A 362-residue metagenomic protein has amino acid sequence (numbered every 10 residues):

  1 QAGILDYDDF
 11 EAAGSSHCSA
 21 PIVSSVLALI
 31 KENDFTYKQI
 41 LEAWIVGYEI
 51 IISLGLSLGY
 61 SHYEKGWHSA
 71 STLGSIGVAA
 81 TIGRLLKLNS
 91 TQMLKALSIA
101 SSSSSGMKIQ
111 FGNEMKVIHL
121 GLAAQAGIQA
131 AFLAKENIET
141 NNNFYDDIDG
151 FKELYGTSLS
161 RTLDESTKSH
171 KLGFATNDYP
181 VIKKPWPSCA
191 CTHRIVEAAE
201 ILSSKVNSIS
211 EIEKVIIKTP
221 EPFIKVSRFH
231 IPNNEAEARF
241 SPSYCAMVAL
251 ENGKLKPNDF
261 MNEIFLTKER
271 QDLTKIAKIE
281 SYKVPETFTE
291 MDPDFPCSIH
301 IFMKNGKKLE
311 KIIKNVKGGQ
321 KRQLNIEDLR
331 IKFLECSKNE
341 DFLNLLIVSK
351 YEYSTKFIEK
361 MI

Functional and structural regions predicted by a protein language model:
Q1-P21, I40-E49, Y60: Active-site metal-coordination/substrate-binding segment of hydrolases, especially metallo-dependent peptidases
A2-G3, P21-V23, A28, I50 (+3 more regions): Short connector loops/turns at beta-strand edges and beta->alpha or beta->beta junctions
A2-S15, G112-M115, H119-Q125, F132-I362: Terminal-appendage/accessory-domain detector
D6, V26-I30, S57, G106-F111 (+1 more regions): A short small-residue
A13-S19, W67-T72, P185: Short helix-coil transition sites and intra-membrane helix breaks within transmembrane domains of multi-pass
C18-K38, G74-L88, C189-N207, L250 (+1 more regions): Alpha-helical support elements that line or immediately flank enzyme active sites and cofactor-binding pockets
A20-L27, I45, E49, Y244 (+1 more regions): N-terminal, well-ordered alpha-helical segments
K31-Q129, E136, N141-I148: Glycine-rich, mobile lid/loop segments that gate access to catalytic sites or pores
